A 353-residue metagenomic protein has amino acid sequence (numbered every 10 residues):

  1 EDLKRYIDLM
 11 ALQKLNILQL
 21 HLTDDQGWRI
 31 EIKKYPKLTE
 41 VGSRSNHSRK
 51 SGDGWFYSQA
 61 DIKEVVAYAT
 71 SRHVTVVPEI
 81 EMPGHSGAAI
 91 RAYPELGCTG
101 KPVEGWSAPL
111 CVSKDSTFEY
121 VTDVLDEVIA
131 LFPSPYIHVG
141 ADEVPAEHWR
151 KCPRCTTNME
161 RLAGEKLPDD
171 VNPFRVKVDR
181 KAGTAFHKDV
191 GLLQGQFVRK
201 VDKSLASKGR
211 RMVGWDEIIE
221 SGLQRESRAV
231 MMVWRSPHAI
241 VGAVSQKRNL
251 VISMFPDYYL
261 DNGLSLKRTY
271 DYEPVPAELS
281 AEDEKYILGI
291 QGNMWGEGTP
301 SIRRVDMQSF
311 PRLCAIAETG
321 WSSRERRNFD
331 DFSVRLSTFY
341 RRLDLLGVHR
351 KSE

Functional and structural regions predicted by a protein language model:
E1-R210: Substrate-binding cleft of carbohydrate-active enzyme catalytic domains
R211-A229, V233-E353: Flexible, acidic glycine-rich loops studded with aromatic residues
